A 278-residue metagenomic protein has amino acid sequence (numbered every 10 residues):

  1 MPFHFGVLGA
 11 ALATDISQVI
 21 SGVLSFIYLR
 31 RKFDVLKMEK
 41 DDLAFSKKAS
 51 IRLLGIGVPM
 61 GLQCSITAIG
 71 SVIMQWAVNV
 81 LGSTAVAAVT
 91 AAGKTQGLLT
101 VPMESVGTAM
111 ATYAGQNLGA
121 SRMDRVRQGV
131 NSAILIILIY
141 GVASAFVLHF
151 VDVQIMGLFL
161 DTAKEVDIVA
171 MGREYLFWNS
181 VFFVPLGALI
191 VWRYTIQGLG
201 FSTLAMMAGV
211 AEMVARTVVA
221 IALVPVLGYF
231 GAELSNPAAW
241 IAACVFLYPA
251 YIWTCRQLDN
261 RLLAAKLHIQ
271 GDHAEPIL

Functional and structural regions predicted by a protein language model:
M1-F5, S65-K94, L98, Q116 (+2 more regions): Helix-terminus/linker motif at the lipid-water interface of multi-pass membrane proteins
P2-V58, A114-V181, L223-L278: Short alpha-helical transmembrane segments in multi-pass integral membrane proteins
L24-I27, D42-I73, A77, L98 (+6 more regions): Hydrophobic faces of transmembrane alpha-helices in multi-pass small-molecule transporters and flippases across diverse
A88-D152, L186-A208: Small-residue-rich hydrophobic transmembrane alpha-helices
V210-A211, P237: Short, loop-centered acidic/histidine patches that primarily coordinate divalent metals
V214-V218: Aromatic-anchored segments of alpha-helical transmembrane domains
